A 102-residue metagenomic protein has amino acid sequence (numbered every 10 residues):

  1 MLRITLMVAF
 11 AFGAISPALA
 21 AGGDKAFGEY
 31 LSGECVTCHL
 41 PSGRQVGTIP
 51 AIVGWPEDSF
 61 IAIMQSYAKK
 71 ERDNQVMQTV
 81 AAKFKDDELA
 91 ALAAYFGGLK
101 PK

Functional and structural regions predicted by a protein language model:
M1-I4: Positively charged n-region of N-terminal signal peptides that target proteins for export
M7-V8, A18: Cleavable N-terminal signal peptides
A14-S32, T48-P50, I61, S66 (+1 more regions): Electrostatic cytochrome c docking/interface patches
F27-Y30, S59-A62, V76-T79, A91: Extracytoplasmic/secreted proteins, especially bacterial periplasmic and envelope-associated proteins
G33-S42, L92: The canonical Cys-X-X-Cys-His
T37-L40, A62, K69, T79: Regular, well-ordered alpha-helical segments
V46-V53, A68-K100: Axial heme c-ligation environment in periplasmic c-type cytochrome domains
